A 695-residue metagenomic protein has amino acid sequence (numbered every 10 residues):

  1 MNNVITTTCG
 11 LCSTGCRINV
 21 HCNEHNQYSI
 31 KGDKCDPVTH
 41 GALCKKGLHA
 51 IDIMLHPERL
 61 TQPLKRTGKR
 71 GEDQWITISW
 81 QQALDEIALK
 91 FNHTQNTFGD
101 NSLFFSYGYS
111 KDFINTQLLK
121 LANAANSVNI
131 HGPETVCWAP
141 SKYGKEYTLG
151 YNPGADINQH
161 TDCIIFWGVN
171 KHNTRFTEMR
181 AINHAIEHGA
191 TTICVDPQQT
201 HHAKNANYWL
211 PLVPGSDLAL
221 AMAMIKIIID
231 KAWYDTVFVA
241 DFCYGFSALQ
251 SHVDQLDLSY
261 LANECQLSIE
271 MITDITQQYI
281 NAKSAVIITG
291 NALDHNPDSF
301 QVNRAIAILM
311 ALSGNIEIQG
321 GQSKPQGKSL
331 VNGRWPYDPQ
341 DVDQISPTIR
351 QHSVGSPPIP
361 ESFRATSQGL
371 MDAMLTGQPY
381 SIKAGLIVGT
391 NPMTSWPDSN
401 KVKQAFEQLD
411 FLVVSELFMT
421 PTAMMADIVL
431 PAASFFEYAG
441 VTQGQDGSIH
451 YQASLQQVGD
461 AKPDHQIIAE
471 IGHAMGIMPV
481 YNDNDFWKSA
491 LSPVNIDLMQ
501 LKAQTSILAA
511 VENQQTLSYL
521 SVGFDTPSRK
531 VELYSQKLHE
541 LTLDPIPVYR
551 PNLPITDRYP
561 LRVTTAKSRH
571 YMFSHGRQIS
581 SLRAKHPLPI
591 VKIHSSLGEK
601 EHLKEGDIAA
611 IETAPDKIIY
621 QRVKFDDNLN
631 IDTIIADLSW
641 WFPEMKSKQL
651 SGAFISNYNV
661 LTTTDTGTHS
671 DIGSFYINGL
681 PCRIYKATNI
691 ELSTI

Functional and structural regions predicted by a protein language model:
M1-K231, Y260, S268-I269, S356 (+3 more regions): N-terminal export/assembly segments and adjacent metallocofactor-ligating motifs of anaerobic energy-metabolism
H21-Q27, P527, T613-P615: Short acidic-glycine loop/turn motifs at beta-strand connectors
R66-I76, W233-I269, L455-G523, K585-P587 (+2 more regions): N-terminal leader/propeptide and maturation segments of large enzyme subunits in energy/redox metabolism and hydrolases
L103-K111, N170, E264-L267, G290-P297 (+2 more regions): Conserved short loop/turn motifs at secondary-structure junctions
Y109, D241-C243, Y279, Q322-G333 (+2 more regions): A glycine-rich phosphate-binding loop feature that marks nucleotide/adenosyl-phosphate handling sites
T116-N183, H188-C194, H202, L218-M222 (+4 more regions): Extended redox/cofactor-interaction regions of prokaryotic respiratory oxidoreductases
N205-L212, Q443-V458: Short beta-alpha connecting loops at secondary-structure transitions that line or flank enzyme active sites
V458-D460, D464-T505, S581-K592, E599-I695: Long, contiguous, secondary-structure-rich segments that constitute the structural scaffold of globular domains
